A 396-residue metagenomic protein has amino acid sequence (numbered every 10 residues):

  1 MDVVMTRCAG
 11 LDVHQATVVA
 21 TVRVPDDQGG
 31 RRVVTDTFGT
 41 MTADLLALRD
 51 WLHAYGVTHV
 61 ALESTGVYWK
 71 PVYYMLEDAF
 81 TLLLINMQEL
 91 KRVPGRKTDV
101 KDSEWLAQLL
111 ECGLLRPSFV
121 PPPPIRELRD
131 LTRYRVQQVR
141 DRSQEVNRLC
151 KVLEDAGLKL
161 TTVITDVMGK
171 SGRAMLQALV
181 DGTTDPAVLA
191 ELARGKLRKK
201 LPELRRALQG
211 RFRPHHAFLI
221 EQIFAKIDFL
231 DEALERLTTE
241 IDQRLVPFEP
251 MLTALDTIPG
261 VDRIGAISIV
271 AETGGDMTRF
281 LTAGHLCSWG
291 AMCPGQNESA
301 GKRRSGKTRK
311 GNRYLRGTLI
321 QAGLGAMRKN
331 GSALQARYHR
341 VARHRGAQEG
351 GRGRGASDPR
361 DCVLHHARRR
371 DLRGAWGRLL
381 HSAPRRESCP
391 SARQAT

Functional and structural regions predicted by a protein language model:
M1-T396: A detector of single, family-specific signature residues that are central to catalytic or substrate-handling motifs
